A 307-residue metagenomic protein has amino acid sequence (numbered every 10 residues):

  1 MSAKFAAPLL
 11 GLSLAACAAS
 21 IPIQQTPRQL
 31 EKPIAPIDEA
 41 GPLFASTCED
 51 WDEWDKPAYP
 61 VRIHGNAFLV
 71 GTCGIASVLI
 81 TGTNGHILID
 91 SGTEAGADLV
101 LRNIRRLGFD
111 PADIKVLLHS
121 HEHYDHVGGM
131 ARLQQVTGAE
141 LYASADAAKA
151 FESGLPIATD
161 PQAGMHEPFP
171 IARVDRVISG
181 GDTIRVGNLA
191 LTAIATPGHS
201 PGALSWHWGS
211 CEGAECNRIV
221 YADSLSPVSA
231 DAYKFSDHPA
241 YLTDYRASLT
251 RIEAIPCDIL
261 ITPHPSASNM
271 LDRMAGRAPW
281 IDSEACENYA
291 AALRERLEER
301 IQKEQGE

Functional and structural regions predicted by a protein language model:
A7-A16: Bacterial N-terminal signal peptides
A18-G85, G306-E307: Zn-dependent metallo-beta-lactamase
I21-P27, A67, A95-D98, R105-T183 (+2 more regions): Active-site HxH/HxHxD metal-binding segment of metal-dependent hydrolases
T47-E49, K56-P57, R62-H64, P111-D113 (+4 more regions): Metallo-beta-lactamase
E53-L107, P111, S205-P227: Conserved beta-strand hairpin/beta-sheet module of binuclear metal-dependent hydrolase folds, prominently
I89-S91, I114-E122, Y142-S144, A195-G198 (+2 more regions): Active-site neighborhood of phospho(di)ester-bond hydrolases with catalytic His/Asp-centered motifs
G96, E122-G128, A148-F151, P201-L204 (+3 more regions): Active-site environment of divalent metal-dependent phosphoester hydrolases
G213-E215, P227, D237-E307: Divalent-metal (often Zn2+) His-rich catalytic cores of metallo-beta-lactamase-fold enzymes
